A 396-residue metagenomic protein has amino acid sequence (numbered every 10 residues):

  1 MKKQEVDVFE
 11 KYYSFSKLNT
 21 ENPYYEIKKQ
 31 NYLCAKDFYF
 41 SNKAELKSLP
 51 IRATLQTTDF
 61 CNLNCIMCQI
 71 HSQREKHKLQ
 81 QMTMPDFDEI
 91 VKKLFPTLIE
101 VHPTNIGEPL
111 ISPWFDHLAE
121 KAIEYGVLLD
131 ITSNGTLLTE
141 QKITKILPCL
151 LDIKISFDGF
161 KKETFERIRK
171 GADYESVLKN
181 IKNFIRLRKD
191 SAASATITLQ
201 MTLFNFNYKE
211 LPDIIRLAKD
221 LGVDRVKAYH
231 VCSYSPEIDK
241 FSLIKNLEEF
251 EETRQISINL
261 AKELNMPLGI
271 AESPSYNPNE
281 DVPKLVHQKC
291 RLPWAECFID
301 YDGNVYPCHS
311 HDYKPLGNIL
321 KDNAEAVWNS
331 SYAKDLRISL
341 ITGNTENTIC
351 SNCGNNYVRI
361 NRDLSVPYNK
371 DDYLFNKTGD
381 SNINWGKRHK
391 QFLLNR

Functional and structural regions predicted by a protein language model:
K2-D152, E163, R167, E175-K179 (+4 more regions): Conserved alpha-helical substructure of the radical SAM core
K2-F15, R186-A192, L247-D281, N304-V305 (+1 more regions): C-terminal accessory region of radical SAM enzymes
L55, D59-N62, K284, N344-N347: Processing junctions and N-termini across compartments
M67, K289, N352: Short, cysteine/histidine-rich loop/knuckle motifs that typically chelate Zn2+
M82, P113, A172, F206-K209 (+1 more regions): Residue-level signal for the nucleotide or nucleotide-sugar donor/cofactor binding architecture
P96-T104, I123-T132, C149-F157, E175-Y276 (+1 more regions): Conserved C-terminal portion of the radical SAM core fold that forms the substrate/S-adenosylmethionine-binding
D158-K162: A glycine-centered beta->alpha junction motif in the catalytic cores of kinase/phosphotransferase enzymes
R291-P293: Short, small/polar residue-rich loop motifs at catalytic or cofactor-binding pockets
